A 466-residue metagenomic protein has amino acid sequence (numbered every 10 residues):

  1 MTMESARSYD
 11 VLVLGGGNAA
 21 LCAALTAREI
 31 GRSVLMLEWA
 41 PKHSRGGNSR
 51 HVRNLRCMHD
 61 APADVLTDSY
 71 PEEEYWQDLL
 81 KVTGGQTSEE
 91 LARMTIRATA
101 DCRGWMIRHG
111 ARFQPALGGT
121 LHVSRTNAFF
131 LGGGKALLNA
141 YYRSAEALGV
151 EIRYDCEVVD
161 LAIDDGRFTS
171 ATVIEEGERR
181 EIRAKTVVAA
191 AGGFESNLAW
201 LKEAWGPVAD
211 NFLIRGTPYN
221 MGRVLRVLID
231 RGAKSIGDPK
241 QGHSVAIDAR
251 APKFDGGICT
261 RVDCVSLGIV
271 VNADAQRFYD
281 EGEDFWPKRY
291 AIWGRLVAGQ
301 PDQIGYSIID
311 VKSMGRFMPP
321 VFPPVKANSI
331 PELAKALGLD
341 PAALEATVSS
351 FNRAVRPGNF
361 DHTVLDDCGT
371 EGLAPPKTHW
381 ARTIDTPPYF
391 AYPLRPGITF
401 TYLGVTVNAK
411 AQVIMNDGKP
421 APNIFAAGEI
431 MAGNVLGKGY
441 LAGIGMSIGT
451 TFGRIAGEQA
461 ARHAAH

Functional and structural regions predicted by a protein language model:
S5-A19, L35: Beta1/beta-strand and adjacent pyrophosphate-binding region of the FAD-binding site in flavoprotein oxidoreductases
A6-Y9, E176-T186, P420: Core beta-strand elements of the Rossmann-like FAD/NAD(P) dinucleotide-binding domain in flavoenzyme oxidoreductases
S33, W39-E151, G268-R277, G282-E283 (+3 more regions): Conserved N-terminal/central alpha/beta ligand/cofactor-binding core
Y154-R167: A conserved short coil-to-beta-strand element within the FAD-binding core of flavoproteins
D160, A343-N434, K438: A glycine-rich dinucleotide-binding beta-alpha-beta segment and adjacent secondary-structure elements that constitute
E178, I182-A251, M446, I455: Glycine-rich loop(s) and the adjacent beta-strand/alpha-helix scaffold that form part
M221, L225-A343: An anion/pyrophosphate-binding glycine-rich loop and adjacent beta-alpha core in soluble alpha-beta enzymes
V297-P388, Q459, H463: Helix-rich C-terminal "cap"/substrate-channel and partner-interaction subdomain that packs against the flavin-binding
